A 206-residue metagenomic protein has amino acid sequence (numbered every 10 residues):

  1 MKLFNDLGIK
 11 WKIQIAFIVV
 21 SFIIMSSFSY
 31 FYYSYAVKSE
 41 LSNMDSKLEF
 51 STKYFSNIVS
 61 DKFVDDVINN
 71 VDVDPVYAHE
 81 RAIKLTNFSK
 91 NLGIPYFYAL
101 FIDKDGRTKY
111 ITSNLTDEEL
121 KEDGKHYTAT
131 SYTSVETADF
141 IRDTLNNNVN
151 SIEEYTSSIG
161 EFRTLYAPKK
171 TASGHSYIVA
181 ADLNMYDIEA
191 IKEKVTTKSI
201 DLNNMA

Functional and structural regions predicted by a protein language model:
M1-K10, S27, N43-E49, K192-E193: N-terminal sensory and localization modules of signal-transduction and trafficking proteins
L3-S34, N204-A206: Extreme N-terminal signal-anchor transmembrane helix of membrane signaling/transducer proteins, especially in bacteria
I18, Y32-D66, L183: Membrane-proximal extracytoplasmic alpha-helices
T86-T108, N114, L202: Short N-terminal helix-loop-first-beta-strand/juxtamembrane motif that initiates sensory/input modules
L115-T156: Extracytoplasmic/periplasmic sensor domains and loops in membrane signaling proteins
I159, K170, A181-I200: Helix-start (N-cap) segments at beta->loop->alpha junctions that couple sensory/regulatory domains to adjoining helices
T164-S173: A short, hydrophobic, proline-anchored segment that marks a local hinge/packing element in signaling and regulatory
S176-V179: Short beta-strand edge/capping elements of PAS-family sensory modules
